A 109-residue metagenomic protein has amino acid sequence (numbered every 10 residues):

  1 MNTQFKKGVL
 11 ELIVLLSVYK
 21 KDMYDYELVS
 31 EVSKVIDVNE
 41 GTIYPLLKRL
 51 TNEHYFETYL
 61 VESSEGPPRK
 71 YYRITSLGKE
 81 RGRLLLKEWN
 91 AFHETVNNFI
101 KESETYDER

Functional and structural regions predicted by a protein language model:
N2-Y44: N-terminal helix-turn-helix DNA-binding core of bacterial DNA-binding proteins
P45, R49: Alpha-helical DNA-recognition elements
H54: Glycine-centered, phosphate/nucleic-acid-interacting loop/turn motifs that mediate DNA/RNA or nucleotide
T58: Short beta-strand "wing" residues that participate in macromolecule-binding interfaces
S63-L86: Basic, amphipathic "hinge/linker" alpha-helix immediately C-terminal to the N-terminal HTH DNA-binding motif
E80-R109: Amphipathic alpha-helical dimerization/coiled-coil segments that flank or bridge DNA-binding/regulatory modules
